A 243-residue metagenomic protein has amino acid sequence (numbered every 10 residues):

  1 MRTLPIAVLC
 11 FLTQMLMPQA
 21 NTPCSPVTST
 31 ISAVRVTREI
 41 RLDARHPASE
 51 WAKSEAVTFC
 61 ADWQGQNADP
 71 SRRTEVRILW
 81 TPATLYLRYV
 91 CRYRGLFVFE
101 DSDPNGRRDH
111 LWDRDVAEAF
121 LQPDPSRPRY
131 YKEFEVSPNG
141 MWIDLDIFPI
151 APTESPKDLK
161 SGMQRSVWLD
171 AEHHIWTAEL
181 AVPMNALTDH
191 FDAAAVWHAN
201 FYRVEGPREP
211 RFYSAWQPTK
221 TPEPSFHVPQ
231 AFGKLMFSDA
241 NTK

Functional and structural regions predicted by a protein language model:
P5-M15: Bacterial N-terminal signal peptides
Q19-K243: Structural preference for beta-rich elements and adjacent junctions enriched in aromatics
